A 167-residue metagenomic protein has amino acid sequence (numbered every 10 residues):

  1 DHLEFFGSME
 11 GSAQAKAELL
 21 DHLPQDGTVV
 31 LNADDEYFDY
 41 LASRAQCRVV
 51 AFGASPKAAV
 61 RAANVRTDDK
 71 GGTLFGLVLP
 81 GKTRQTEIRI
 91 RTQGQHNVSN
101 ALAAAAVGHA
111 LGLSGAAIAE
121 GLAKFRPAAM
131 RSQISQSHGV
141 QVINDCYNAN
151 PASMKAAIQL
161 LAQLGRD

Functional and structural regions predicted by a protein language model:
D1-Q141, R166: Acidic, Mg2+-coordinating active-site environments of NTP-dependent enzymes
A128-M130, C146-D167: Active-site beta-alpha connecting loops in nucleotide-dependent enzymes
